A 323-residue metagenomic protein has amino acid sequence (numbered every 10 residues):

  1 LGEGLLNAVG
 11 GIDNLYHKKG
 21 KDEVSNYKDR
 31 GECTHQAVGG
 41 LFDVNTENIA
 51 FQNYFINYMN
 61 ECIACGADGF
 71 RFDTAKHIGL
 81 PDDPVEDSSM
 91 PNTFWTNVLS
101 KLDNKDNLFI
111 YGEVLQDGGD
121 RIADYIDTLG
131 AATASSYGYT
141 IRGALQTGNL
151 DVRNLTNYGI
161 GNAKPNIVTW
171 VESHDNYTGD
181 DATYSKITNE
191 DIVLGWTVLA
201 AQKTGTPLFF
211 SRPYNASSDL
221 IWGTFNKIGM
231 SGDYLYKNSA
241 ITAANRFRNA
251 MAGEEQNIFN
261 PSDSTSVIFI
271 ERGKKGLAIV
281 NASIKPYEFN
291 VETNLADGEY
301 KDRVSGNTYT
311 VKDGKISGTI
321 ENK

Functional and structural regions predicted by a protein language model:
L1, D29, H35-F42, N60 (+3 more regions): Phosphate-group recognition and catalysis centered on beta-loop-alpha active-site segments
L1-H35: Core domains of carbohydrate- and sulfate-ester-processing enzymes
L5, G11-I12, G20, L41 (+3 more regions): Intrinsically disordered, low-complexity peptide-like regions
L6, F42-N45, D181: A short, structure-level motif marking secondary-structure boundaries and short turns
K21-D29, T34-G40, S88-P91, Y300 (+1 more regions): Extracellular low-complexity Ser/Thr/Asn/Gly-rich intrinsically disordered segments
C33, F51, N157-I160: Hydrophobic alpha-helical segments, principally membrane-spanning helices and signal/leader peptides
L41-N53: Active-site mouth loops of central-metabolism enzymes
I56-K323: Active-site-proximal helices and loops of the catalytic beta/alpha 8
